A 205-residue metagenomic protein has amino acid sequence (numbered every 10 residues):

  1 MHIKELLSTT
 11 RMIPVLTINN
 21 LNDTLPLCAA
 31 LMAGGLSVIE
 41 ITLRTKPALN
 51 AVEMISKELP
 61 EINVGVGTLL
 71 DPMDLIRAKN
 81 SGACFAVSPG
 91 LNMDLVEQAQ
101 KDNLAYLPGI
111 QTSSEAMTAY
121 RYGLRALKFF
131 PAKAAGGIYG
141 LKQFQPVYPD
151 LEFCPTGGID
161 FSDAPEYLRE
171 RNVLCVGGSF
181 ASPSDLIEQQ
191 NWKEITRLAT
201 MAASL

Functional and structural regions predicted by a protein language model:
M1-S81, K101, F161-S162, R169 (+1 more regions): Conserved N-terminal beta1-alpha1 strand-loop-helix module at the mouth
V15-T17, V38-T45, I62-L70, A83-L91 (+3 more regions): Catalytic beta/alpha-barrel core
L27, L95, A99, E115 (+1 more regions): Aromatic/hydrophobic pocket-lining residues that form π-stacking "cages" and hydrophobic walls in ligand
M32-S37, E58-E61, N80-A86, Q100-L107 (+3 more regions): Glycine-enriched alpha-helix->loop->beta-strand junction motifs that scaffold or abut catalytic
L36-I41, K79-S81, D102, A119-L141 (+1 more regions): Glycine/Thr-rich beta-alpha phosphate-binding loop at enzyme active sites
P89-L95, K128-I138, N172-E194: Glycine-rich phosphate-binding active-site loops on the catalytic face of alpha/beta enzymes
F153-D160: Active-site glycine- and acidic-residue-rich loops that bind and position anionic ligands or nucleotide-like cofactors
